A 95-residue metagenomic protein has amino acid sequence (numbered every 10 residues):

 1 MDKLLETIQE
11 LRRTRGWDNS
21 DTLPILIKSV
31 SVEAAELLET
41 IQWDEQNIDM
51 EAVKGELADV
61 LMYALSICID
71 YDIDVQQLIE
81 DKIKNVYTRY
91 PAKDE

Functional and structural regions predicted by a protein language model:
M1-L57, L61-E95: Flexible "arm" and connector segments at domain edges
